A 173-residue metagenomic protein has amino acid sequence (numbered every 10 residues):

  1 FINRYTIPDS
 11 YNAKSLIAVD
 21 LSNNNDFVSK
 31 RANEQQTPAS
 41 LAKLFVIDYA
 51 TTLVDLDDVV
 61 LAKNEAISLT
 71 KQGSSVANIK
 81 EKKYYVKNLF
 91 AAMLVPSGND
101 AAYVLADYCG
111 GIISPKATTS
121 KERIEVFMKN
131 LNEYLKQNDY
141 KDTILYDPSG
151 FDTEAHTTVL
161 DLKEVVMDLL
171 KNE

Functional and structural regions predicted by a protein language model:
F1-L160, L170: Active-site-adjacent loops and short helices of periplasmic peptidoglycan-processing enzymes
M167-E173: Short, intrinsically disordered, charge-balanced linker/junction segments flanking boundaries in proteins
